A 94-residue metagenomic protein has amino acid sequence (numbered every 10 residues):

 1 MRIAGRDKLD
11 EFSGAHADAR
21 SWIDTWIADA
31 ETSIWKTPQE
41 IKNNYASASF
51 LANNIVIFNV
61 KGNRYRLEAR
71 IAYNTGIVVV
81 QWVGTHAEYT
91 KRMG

Functional and structural regions predicted by a protein language model:
M1-R64, A72-V79, H86-G94: Basic, Lys/Arg-enriched alpha-helical interface segments
